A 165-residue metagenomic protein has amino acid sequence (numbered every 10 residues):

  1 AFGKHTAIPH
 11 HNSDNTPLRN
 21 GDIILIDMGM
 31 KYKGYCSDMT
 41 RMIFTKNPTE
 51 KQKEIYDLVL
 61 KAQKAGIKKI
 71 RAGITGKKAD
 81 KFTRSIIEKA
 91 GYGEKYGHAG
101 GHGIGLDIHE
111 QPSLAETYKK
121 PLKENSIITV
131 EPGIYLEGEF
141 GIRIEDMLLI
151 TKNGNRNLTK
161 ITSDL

Functional and structural regions predicted by a protein language model:
A1-L165: Active-site neighborhoods and metal-handling regions in enzymes and metal-associated proteins
